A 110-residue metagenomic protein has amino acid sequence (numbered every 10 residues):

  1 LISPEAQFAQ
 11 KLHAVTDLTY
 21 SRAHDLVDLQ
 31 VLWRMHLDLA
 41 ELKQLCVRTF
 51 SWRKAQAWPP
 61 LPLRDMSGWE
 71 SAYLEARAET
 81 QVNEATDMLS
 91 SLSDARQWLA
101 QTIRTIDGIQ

Functional and structural regions predicted by a protein language model:
L1-Q110: Structured mid-to-C-terminal alpha-helical surface segments
